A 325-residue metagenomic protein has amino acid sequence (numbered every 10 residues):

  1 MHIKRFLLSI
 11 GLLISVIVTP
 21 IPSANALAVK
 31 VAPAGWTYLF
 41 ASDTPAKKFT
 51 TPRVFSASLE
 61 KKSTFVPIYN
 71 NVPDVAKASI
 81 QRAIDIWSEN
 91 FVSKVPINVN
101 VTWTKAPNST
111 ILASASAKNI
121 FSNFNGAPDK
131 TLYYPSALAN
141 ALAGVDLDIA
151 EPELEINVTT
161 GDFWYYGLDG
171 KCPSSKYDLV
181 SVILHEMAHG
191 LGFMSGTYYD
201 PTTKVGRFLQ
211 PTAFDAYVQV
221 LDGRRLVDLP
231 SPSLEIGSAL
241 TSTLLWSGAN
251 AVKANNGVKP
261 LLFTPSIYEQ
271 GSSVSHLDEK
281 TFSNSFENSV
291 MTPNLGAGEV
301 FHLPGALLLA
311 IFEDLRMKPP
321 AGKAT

Functional and structural regions predicted by a protein language model:
M1-I10: Bacterial N-terminal signal peptides that target proteins for export
I10-L12, V16: Sec-dependent N-terminal signal peptides
V16-S23: C-terminal segment of classical bacterial N-terminal signal peptides
A26-L184, G190-T325: Extracellular zinc-dependent metalloprotease catalytic-domain scaffold
